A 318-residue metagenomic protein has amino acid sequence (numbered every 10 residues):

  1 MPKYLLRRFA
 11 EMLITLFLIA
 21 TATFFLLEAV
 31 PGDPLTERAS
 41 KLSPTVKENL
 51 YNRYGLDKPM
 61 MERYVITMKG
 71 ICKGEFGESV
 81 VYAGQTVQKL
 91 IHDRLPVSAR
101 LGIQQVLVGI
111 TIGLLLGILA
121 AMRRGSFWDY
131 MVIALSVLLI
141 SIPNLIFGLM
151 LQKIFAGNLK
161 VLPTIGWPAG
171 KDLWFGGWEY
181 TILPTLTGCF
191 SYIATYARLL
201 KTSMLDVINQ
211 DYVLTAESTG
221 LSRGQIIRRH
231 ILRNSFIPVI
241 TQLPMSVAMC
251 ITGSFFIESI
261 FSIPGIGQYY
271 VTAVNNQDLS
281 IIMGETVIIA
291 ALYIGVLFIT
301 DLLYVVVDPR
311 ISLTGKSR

Functional and structural regions predicted by a protein language model:
M1-P2, D57, M61, F76-Q88 (+4 more regions): Short, membrane-interfacial amphipathic segments enriched in basic
P2-K3, L95-W128, L173-R318: Alpha-helical transmembrane segments of integral membrane proteins, especially multi-pass inner/plasma-membrane
P2-R7, E11, L115-Q152, I237-V239: Cytoplasmic-entry segments and transmembrane alpha-helices of multi-pass inner-membrane transporters
L16-V65, A156-Y180: Hydrophobic alpha-helical transmembrane segments of membrane transport/permease proteins and related membrane-embedded
I19, T23-L27, G148, Q152 (+5 more regions): Juxtamembrane/transmembrane-helix interface segments of polytopic membrane transporters
V30, L139-I142, I251: Transmembrane helix irregularities
D57-L114: An internal, D/E-rich "acidic patch" concept
I133-R198: Membrane-water interface segments at transmembrane-helix boundaries in multipass membrane proteins
